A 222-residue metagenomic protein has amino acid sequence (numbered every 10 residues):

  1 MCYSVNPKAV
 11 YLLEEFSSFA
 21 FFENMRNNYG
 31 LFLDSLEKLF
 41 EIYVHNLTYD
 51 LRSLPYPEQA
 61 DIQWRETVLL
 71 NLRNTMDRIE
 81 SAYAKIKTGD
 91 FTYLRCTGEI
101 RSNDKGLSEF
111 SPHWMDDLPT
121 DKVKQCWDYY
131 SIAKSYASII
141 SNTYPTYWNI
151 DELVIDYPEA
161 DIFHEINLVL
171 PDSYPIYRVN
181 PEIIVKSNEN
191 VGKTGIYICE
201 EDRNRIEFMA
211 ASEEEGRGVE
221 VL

Functional and structural regions predicted by a protein language model:
Y3-K193, I198-E200, M209, E215-G216: Long, low-complexity, charged/polar intrinsically disordered regions
N204, A210-S212, G218-L222: Non-catalytic accessory regions
